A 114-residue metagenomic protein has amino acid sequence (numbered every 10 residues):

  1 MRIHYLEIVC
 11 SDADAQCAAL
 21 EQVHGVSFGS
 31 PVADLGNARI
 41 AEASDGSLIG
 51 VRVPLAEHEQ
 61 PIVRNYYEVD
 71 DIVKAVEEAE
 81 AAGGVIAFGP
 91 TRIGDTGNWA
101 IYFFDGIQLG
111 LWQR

Functional and structural regions predicted by a protein language model:
M1-C17, V63-N65: N-terminal beta-strand motif that seeds the catalytic metal site of vicinal oxygen chelate
M1-H4, I8, G29-S30, E80-R114: Vicinal oxygen chelate
D14-A15, V73-K74, G97: Short alpha-helical
Q16-E21, A79, G106: Conserved active-site tyrosine of GNAT-family acetyltransferases
V26-P61, F103-F104, Q108-R114: Conserved short beta-strand elements that form part of the metal-binding/catalytic scaffold of enzyme active sites
I40, Y66, N98-I101: Short hydrophobic/aromatic beta-strand element in the GNAT-like acyltransferase core that lines or flanks the acyl-donor
P61-F88: Mid-chain, well-packed structural core segment of small domains
